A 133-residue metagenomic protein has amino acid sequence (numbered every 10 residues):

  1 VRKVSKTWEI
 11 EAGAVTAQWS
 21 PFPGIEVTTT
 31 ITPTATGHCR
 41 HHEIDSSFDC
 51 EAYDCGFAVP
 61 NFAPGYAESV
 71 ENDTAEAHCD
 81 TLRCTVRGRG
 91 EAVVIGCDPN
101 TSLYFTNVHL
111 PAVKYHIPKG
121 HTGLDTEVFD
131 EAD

Functional and structural regions predicted by a protein language model:
V1-E51: Catalytic and substrate-binding regions of extracellular carbohydrate-active enzymes, especially polysaccharide lyases
V1-S5, T30-H38, N72-D73, V93 (+2 more regions): A signal for specific C-terminal beta-sheet/loop modules enriched in small/flexible residues with GP/PG/PP motifs
E9, T16, V27, R40 (+5 more regions): Polar low-complexity intrinsically disordered regions enriched in Ser/Thr and small residues
Q18-S20, P60-A63, T81-C84: Intrinsic low-complexity, polar/charged intrinsically disordered segments
G24, R40-E43, N61, A112 (+1 more regions): Generic low-complexity segments that are intrinsically disordered, proline-rich and/or Lys/Arg-biased
T36-H78: Acidic (Asp/Glu-rich), glycine- and aromatic
S47, E51-A58, E76-D133: Beta-strand-rich recognition/accessory modules
